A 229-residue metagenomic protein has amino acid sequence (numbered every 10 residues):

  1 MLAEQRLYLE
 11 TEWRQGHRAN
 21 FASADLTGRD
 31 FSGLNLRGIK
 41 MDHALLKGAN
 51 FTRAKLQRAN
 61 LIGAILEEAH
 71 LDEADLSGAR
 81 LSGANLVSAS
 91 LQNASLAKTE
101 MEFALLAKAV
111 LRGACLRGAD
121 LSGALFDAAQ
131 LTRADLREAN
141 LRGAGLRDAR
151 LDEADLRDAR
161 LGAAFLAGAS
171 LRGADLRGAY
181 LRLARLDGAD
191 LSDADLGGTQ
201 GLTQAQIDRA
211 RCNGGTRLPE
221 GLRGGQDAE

Functional and structural regions predicted by a protein language model:
M1-R14: Terminal amphipathic alpha-helical/low-complexity segments used for targeting or macromolecular assembly
T11-E229: Tandem repeat scaffolds
